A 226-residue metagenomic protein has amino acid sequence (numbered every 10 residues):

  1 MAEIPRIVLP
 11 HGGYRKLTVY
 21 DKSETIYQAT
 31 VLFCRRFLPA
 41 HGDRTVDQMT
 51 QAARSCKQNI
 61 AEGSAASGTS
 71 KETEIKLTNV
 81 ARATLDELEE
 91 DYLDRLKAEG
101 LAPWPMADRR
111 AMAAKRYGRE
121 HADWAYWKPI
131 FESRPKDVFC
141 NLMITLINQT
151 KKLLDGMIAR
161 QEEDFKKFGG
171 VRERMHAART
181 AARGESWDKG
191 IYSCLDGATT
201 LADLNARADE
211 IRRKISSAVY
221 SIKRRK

Functional and structural regions predicted by a protein language model:
M1-K226: Amphipathic alpha-helical assembly/interaction segments
